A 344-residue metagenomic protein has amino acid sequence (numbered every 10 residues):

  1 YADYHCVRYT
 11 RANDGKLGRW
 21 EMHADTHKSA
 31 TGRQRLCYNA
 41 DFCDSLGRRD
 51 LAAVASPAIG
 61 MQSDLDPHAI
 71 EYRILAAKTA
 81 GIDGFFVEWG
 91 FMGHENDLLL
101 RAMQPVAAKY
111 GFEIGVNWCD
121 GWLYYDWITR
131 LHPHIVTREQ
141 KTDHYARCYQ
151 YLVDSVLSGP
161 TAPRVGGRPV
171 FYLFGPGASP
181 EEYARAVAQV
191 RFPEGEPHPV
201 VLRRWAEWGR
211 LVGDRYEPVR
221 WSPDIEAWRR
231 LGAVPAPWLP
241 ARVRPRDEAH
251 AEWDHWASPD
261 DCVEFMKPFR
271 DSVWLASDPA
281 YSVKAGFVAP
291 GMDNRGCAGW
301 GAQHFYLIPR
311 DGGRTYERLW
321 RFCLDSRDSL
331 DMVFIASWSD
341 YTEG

Functional and structural regions predicted by a protein language model:
Y1-G344: Glycan-processing catalytic domains of CAZymes
